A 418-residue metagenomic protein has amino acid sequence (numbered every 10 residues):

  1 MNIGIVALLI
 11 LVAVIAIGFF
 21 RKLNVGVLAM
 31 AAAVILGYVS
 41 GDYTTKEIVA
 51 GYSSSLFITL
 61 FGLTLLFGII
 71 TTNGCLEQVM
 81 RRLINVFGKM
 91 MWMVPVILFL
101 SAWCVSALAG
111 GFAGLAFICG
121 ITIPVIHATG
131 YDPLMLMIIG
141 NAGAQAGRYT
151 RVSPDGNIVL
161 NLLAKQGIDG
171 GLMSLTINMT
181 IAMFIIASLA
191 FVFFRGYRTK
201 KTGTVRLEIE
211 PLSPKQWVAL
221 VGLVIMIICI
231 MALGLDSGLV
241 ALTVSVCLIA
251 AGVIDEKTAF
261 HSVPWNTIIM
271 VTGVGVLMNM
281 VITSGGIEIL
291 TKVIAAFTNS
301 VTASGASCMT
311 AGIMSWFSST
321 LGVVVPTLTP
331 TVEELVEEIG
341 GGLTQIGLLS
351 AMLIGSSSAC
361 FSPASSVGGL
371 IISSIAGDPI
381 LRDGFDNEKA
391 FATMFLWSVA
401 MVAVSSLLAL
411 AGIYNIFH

Functional and structural regions predicted by a protein language model:
M1-L11, S40-T45, I118-M135, I209-L220 (+3 more regions): Hydrophobic alpha-helical transmembrane segments
M1-T59, F67, T176-G286, W397-A400 (+1 more regions): Hydrophobic transmembrane alpha-helices of multi-pass small-molecule transporters
N2, F20, G51, S55 (+13 more regions): Juxtamembrane/transmembrane-helix boundary motifs in multi-pass membrane proteins
I3, V25, A29-L36, L56 (+14 more regions): Alpha-helical transmembrane segments of multi-pass membrane proteins, especially transporters and channels
V14-L23, S101-G110, N141-R148, C229-L233 (+2 more regions): Transmembrane alpha-helix interface/packing and boundary motifs in multi-pass membrane proteins, characterized by
G41-T129, F260-I339: Membrane-embedded alpha-helical segments and adjacent helix-loop junctions characteristic of multi-pass solute
L60, S356-G369: Small-residue-rich midsections of specific transmembrane alpha-helices
V125-L207, T344-G355, G368-H418: Membrane-core helix-loop-helix motifs of multi-pass transport proteins
